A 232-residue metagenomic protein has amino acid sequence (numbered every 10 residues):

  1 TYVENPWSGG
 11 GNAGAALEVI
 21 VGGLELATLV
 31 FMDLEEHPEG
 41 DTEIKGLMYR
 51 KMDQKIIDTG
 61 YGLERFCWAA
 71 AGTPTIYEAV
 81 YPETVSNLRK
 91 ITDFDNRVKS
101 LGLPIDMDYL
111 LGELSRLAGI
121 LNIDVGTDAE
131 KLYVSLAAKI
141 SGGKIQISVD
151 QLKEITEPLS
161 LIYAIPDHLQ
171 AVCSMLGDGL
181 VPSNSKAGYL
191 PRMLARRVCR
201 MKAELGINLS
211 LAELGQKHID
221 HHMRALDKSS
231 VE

Functional and structural regions predicted by a protein language model:
T1-M193, R200-H218, M223-S230: Structured aminoacyl-transfer and RNA-binding surfaces used for tRNA recognition/handling in the translation apparatus
